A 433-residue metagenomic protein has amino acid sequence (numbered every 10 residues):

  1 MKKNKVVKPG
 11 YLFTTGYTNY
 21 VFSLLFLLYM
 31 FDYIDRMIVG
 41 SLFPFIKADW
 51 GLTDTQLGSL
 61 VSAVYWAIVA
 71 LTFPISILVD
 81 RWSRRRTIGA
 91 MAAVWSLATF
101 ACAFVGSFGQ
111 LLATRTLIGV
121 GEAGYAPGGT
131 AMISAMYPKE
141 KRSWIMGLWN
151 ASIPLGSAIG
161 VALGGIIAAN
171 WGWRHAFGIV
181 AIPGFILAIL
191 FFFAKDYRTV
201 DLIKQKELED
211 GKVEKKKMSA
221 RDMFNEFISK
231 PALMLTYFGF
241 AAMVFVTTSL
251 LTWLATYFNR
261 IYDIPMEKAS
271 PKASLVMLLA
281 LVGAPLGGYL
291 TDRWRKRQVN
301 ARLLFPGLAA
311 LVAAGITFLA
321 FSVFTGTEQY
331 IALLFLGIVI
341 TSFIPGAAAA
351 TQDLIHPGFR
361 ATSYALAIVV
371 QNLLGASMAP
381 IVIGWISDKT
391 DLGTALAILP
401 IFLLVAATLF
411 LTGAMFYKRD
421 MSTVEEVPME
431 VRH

Functional and structural regions predicted by a protein language model:
K5-T14, R198-T236: Juxtamembrane intracellular "pre-TM" segments in multi-pass secondary transporters
V39-G40, P231-P285, I344, A348 (+1 more regions): Extracytoplasmic gate region of multi-pass secondary transporters
G51, S83, F104-Q110, P138 (+1 more regions): Helix-breaking motifs and short loop linkers at transmembrane-helix boundaries and internal kinks in secondary membrane
A70-G106: Conserved MFS/SLC helix-loop-helix module at the cytosolic interface between two early adjacent transmembrane helices
R86-F100, R302-T317: Structural signature of the two symmetry-related core transmembrane helices
T114-L155: Cytoplasmic helix-loop-helix junction between adjacent transmembrane helices in 12-TM secondary transporters
W149-T199: Helix-loop-helix hairpin linking two adjacent transmembrane segments in secondary transporters
H175-F192, T394-T412: Symmetry-related core transmembrane helices of the 12-TM Major Facilitator Superfamily/SLC fold
